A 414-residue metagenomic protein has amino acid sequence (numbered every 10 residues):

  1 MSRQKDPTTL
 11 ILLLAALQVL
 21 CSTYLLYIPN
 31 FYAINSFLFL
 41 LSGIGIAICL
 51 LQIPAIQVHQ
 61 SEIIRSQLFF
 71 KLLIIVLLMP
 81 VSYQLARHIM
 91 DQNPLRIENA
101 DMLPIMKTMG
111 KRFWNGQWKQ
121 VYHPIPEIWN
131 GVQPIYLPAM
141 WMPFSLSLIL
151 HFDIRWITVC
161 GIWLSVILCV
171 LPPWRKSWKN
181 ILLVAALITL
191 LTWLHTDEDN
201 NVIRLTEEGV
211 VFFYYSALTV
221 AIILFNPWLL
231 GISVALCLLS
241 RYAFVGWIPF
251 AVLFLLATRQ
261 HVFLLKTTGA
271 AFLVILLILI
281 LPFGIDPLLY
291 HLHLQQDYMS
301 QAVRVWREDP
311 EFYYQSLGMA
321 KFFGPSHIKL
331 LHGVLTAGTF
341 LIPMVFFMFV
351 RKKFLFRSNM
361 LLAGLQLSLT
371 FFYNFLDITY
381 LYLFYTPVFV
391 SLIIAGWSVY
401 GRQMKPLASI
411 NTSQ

Functional and structural regions predicted by a protein language model:
M1-L85, R351-Q366, I394-Q414: Start-transfer (signal-anchor) and selected internal transmembrane alpha helices of multi-pass inner/ER membrane
C21-L26, L264-T370: Membrane-lumen/periplasm interface segments of specific transmembrane helices in polyprenyl phosphate-linked
L72-R155: Intramembrane catalytic core of multi-pass membrane enzymes that act on lipidic substrates
W141, C169, I181-V211, T370-L376: Aromatic- and kink-enriched transmembrane "portal" helix at the membrane-lumen/periplasm boundary that abuts
I154-K179: Transmembrane-helix motifs of polytopic, lipid-linked glycan transferases
Y214-L229: Membrane-interface transmembrane helices that cradle and orient dolichyl/undecaprenyl
W228-L253, I278: Membrane-interface alpha helices of multi-pass inner-membrane proteins
W247-L273: Perimembrane helix-loop-helix junctions
